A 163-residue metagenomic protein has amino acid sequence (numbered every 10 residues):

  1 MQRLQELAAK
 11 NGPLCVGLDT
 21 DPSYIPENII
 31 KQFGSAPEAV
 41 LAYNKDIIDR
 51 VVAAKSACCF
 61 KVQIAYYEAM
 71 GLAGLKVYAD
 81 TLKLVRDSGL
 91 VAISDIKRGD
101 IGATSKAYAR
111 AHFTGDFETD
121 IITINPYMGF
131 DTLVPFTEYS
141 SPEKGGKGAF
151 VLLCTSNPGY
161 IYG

Functional and structural regions predicted by a protein language model:
M1-V62, Y67-V77, L84-D87: Conserved N-terminal beta1-alpha1 strand-loop-helix module at the mouth
L4-Q5, I48, Y78-L82, A109 (+2 more regions): Short amphipathic alpha-helical segments and helix-helix/interface helices
P13-G17, A57-K61, V91-I93, D120-T123 (+1 more regions): Structural preference for beta-strand elements that scaffold enzyme active sites
K45-D49, L90-A92, T123-N125, N157-P158: Short C-terminal domain-edge/linker segments immediately following a structured domain
A57-C59, D87-L90, A111-D116: Generic detector of short, locally flexible boundary/turn motifs and exposed helical patches
A65-G71, V91-S105: Conserved PLP phosphate-binding loop immediately N-terminal to the Schiff-base lysine helix in PLP-dependent enzymes
V85-L90, E143-G145: Short helix-capping segments at alpha-helix termini
I96, D100-G163: Conserved anion-binding
